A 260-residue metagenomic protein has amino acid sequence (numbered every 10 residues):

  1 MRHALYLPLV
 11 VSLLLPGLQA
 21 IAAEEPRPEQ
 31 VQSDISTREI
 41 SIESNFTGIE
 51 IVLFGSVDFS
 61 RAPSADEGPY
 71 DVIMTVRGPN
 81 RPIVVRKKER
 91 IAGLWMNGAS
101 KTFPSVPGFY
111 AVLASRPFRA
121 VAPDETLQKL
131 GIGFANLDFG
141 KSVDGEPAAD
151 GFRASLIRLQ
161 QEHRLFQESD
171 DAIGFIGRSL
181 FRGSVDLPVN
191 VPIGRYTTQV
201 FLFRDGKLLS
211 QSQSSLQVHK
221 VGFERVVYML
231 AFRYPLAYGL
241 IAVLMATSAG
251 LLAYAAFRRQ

Functional and structural regions predicted by a protein language model:
P8-G17: Bacterial N-terminal signal peptides
R27-S44: N-terminal edge beta-strand
S56, I73-K101: Membrane-embedded segments
V57-R61: Short solvent-exposed capping/turn motifs at the termini of beta-strands
E89-P192: Membrane-proximal low-complexity regions enriched in glycine and acidic/polar residues
D186, L209-G239: Short, aromatic-rich amphipathic segments at membrane interfaces that lie adjacent to a transmembrane helix or signal
N190-K220: Extended, hydrophilic extramembrane loops/domains of integral membrane proteins
L236, A246-Q260: Juxtamembrane interface at the cytosolic side of transmembrane helices
